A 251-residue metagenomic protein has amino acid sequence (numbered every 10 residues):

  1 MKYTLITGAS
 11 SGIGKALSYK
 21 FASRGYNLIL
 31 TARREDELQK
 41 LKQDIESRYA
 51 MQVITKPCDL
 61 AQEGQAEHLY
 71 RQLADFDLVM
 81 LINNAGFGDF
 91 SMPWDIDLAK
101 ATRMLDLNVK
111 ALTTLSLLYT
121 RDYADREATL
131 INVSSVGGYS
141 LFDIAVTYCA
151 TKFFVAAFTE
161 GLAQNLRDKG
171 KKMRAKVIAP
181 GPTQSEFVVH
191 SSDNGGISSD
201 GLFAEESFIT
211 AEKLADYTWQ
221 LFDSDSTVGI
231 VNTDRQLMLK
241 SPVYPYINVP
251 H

Functional and structural regions predicted by a protein language model:
S10-G12: Conserved glycine-rich cofactor-binding loop
R24-K40: Conserved glycine-rich Rossmann-like NAD(P)H-binding loop of the short-chain dehydrogenase/reductase
N84-D89: Conserved NAD(P)H cofactor-binding loop of Rossmann-fold oxidoreductase domains
M92-P93, K100-L105: Substrate-binding pocket helix/loop in short-chain dehydrogenase/reductase
S116, T151: Active-site helix of classical SDR
S135: Residue(s) in the substrate-gating loop at a strand-loop-helix junction that position the organic substrate next
V177-I178, N194-I247: C-terminal helical subdomain
